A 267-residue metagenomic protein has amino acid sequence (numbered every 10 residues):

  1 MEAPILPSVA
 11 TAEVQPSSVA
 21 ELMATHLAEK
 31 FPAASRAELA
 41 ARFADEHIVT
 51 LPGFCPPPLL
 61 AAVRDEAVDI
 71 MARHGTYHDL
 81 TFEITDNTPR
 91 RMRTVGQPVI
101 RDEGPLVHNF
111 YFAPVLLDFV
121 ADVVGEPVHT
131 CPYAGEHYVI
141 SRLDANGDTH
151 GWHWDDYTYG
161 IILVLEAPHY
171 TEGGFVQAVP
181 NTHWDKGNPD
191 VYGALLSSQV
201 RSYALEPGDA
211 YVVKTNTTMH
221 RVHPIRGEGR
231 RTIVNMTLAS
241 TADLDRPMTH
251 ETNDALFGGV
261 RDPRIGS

Functional and structural regions predicted by a protein language model:
M1-A44, A255-S267: Fe(II)/2-oxoglutarate
R42-I48, P52-P56: Short, contiguous, helix-prone interaction/anchoring segments in small proteins
L51, Y159-I161, T232-V234: Hydrophobic residues positioned within well-ordered beta-strands of beta-sheet architectures
G53-F54, L165-H169, T241-A242: Short loop segments at secondary-structure junctions
G53-H74, N87-G135: Signature of the catalytic double-stranded beta-helix
D118-A210, N216-T217: Catalytic core of non-heme Fe(II) oxygenases with the double-stranded beta-helix
G174-F175, W184-S267: Catalytic core of Fe(II)/2-oxoglutarate
